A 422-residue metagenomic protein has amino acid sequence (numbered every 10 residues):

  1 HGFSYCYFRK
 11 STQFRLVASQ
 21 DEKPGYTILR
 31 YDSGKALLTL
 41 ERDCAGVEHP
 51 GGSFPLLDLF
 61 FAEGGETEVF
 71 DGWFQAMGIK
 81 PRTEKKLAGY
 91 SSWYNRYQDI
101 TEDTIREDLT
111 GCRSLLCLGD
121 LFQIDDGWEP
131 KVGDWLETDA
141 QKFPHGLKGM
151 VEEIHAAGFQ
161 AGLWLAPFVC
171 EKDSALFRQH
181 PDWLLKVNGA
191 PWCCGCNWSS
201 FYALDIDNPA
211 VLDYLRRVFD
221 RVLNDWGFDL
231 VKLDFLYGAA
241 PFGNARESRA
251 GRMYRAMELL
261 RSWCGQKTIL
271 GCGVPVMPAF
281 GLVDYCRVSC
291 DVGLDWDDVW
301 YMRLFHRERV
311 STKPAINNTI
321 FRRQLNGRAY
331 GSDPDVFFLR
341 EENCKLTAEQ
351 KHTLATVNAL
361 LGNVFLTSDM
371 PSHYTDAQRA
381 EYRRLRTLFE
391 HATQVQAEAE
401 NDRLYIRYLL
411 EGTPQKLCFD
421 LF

Functional and structural regions predicted by a protein language model:
H1-D120, E153: Carbohydrate-recognition beta-sandwich/jelly-roll modules in extracellular/periplasmic carbohydrate-active proteins
Y90, N95-D220, N224-G243: Aromatic-lined carbohydrate-binding/catalytic grooves of carbohydrate-active enzymes
R96-I100, E129-G133, F168-D173, G238-F242 (+6 more regions): Flexible loop/turn segments at secondary-structure boundaries
L147-I154, R249-K267: Alpha-helix-loop-beta-strand connector modules within alpha/beta enzyme cores
F177-D213, E258-H373: Glycan-recognition surfaces
G243-R252, V283-D284: Short glycine/threonine-rich loop-to-helix capping motif typified by GTGT followed within a few residues by an Asp-Pro
H352-L354, N358-L366, E398-F422: Carbohydrate-binding surface patches
A355-A399: Aromatic- and carboxylate-lined catalytic core of secreted/periplasmic carbohydrate-active enzymes
